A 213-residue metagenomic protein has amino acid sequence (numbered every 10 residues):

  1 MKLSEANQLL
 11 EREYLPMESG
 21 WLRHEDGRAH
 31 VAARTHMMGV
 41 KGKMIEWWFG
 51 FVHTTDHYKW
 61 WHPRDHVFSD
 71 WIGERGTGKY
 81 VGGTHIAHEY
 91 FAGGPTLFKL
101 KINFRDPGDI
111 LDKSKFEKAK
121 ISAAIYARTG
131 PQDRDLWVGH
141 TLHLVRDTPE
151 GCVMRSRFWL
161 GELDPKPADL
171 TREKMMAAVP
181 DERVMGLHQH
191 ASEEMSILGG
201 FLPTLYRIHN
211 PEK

Functional and structural regions predicted by a protein language model:
M1-D26, L144-K213: Terminal "cap-and-tail" regions of soluble proteins that handle hydrophobic small molecules
M1-K79: Hydrophobic ligand-binding cavity/cleft-lining segments
M1-S4, Y58, K115-K120, A124 (+5 more regions): Short linear motifs embedded in intrinsically disordered, proline/glycine-rich low-complexity segments
D26-H30, G42, D135-V138, D147-V153: Coil-to-beta-strand transition motifs
T35, D106, G139-D147, F158-W159: Hydrophobic/aromatic beta-strand elements that line small-molecule binding cavities or substrate pockets in beta-rich
F51, T96-F98, G200, T204: A generic structural signal for well-ordered alpha-helical segments enriched in polar/charged residues
V52, F104, G139, L170-A178: Surface-exposed flexible segments
H66-R134: Glycine-rich portal/gate segments that line the openings of hydrophobic small-molecule binding cavities
